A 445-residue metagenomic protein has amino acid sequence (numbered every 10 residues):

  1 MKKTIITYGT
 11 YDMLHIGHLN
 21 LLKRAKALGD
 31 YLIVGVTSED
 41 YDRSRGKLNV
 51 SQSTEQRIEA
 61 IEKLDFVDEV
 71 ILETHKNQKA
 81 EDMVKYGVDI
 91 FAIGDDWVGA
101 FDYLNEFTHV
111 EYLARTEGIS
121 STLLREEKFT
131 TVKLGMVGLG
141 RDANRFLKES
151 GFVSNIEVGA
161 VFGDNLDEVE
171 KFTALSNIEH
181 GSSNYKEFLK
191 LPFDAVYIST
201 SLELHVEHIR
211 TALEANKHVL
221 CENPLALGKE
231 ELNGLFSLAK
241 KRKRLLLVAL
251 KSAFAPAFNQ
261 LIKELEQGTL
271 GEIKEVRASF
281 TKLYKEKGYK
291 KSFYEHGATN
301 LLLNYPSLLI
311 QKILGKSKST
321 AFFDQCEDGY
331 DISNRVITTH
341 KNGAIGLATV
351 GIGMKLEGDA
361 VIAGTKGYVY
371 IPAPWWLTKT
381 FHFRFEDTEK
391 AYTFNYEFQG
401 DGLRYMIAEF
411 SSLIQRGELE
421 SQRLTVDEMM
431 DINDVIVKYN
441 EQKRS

Functional and structural regions predicted by a protein language model:
M1-T131: Nucleotidyltransferase catalytic core that binds NTPs
H18, A143-F146, H205: N-terminal Rossmann-fold NAD(P) dinucleotide-binding loop
T130-S176, S445: N-terminal Rossmann-like dinucleotide-binding module
S176-F236: Beta-loop-alpha module in the N-terminal Rossmann-like domain of NAD(P)-dependent dehydrogenases, especially those
E187, A195-I198, K341, E409-S445: C-terminal helix-rich "cap/oligomerization" subdomain common to oxidoreductases
G234-K251, E272-V276: Rossmann-fold dehydrogenase core element
S252-A321: Predominantly a Rossmann-like dinucleotide-binding segment in NAD(P)-dependent oxidoreductases
L301-L302, S307-T378, A408-R416: Contiguous beta-strand/loop segments that form the cofactor/metal-binding neighborhood of enzyme cores
